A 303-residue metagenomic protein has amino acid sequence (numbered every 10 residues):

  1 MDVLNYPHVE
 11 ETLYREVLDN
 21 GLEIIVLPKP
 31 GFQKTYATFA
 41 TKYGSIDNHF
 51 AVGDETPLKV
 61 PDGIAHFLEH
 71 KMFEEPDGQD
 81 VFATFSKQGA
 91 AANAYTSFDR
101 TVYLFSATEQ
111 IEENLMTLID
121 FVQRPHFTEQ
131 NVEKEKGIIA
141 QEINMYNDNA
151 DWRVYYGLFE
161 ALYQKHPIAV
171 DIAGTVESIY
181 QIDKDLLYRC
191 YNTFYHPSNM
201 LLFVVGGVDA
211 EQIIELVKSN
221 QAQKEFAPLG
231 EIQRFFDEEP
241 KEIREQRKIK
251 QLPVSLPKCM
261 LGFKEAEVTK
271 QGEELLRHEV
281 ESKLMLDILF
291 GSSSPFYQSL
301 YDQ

Functional and structural regions predicted by a protein language model:
M1-K34: N- or domain-start disorder-to-order transition segments that initiate the globular core
V17, K71, E75-I232, L256 (+5 more regions): Charge-rich, well-structured scaffold segments of protease-associated domains
I24-P28, Y191, E245-Q251: Short, surface-exposed beta-strand/loop micro-motifs that present aromatic residues
I25, Y36-A40, I64, V102-L104 (+1 more regions): Short, conserved beta-strand segments within well-ordered enzyme catalytic domains that often line or immediately flank
P30-Q33, S97, V254-S255: Short strand-connecting beta-turns/loops that link adjacent beta-strands
P30-T84, L158, E273-D287, L300: Active/ligand-binding-proximal structured segments within catalytic/core domains that scaffold catalytic residues
T38-Y43, A227-S294: His/Glu-based metal-binding/catalytic segments typifying zinc-dependent metallopeptidases
